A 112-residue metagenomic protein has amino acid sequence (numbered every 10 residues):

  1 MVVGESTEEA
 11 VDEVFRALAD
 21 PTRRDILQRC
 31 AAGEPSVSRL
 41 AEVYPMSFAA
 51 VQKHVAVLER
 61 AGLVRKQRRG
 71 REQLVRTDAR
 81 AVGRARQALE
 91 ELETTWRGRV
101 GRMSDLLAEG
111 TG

Functional and structural regions predicted by a protein language model:
M1-A10, Q28, G83-G112: Amphipathic alpha-helical dimerization/coiled-coil segments that flank or bridge DNA-binding/regulatory modules
V2, E9-A49, E72-Q87: N-terminal helix-turn-helix DNA-binding core of bacterial DNA-binding proteins
P35, V64-K66, A79, T111: Hydrophobic alpha-helical membrane context
V55-A56: Short, hydrophobic-biased segments on the C-terminal half of alpha helices that form "recognition helices"
E59-G70, L74-R76: Beta-hairpin "wing" of winged helix-turn-helix
